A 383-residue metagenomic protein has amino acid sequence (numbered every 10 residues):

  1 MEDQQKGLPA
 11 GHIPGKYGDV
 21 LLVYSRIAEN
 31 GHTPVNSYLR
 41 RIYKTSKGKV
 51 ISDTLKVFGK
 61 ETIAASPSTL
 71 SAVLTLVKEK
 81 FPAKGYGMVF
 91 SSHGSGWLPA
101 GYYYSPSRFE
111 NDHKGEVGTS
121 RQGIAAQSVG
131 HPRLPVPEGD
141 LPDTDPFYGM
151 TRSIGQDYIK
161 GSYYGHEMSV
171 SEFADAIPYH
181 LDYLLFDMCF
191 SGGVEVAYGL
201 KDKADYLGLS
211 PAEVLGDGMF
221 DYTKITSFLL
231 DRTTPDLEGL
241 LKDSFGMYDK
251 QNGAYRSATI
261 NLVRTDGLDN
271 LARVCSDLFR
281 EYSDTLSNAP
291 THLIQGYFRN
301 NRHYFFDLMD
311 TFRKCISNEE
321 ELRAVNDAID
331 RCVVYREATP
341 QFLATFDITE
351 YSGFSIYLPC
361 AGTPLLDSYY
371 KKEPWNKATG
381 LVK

Functional and structural regions predicted by a protein language model:
M1-K84, Y370: N-terminal extension/subdomain marker
G7-L8, M88, D187: Residue-level detector of buried hydrophobic side-chain packing in well-ordered secondary-structure elements
H12-I13, H93, A212, A361: Residue-level marker of positions within ordered structural domains that often coincide with functionally constrained
P14-L21, F81-G87, P178-Y183, D202-Y206: Loop/turn elements at helix/coil->beta-strand transitions in domains of secreted/extracellular proteins
Y24, F90-S92, M188, S210-P211: Glycine-rich, histidine-containing beta strand-loop boundary motifs that form or position
S25-V57, G85, V89-K160: Surface-exposed loop and adjacent secondary-structure segments within mature catalytic domains
V117-K383: Terminal, contiguous helix-loop blocks that mediate binding/assembly
